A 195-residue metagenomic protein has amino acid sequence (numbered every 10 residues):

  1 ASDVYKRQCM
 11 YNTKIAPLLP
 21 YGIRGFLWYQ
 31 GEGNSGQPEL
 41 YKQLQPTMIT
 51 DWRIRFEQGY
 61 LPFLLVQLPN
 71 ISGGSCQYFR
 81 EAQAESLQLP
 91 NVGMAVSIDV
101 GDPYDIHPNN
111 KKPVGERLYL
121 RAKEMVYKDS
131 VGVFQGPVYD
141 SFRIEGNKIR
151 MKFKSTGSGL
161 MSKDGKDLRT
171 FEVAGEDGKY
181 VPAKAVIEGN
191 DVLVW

Functional and structural regions predicted by a protein language model:
A1-Y5: Short, small-residue-biased leader/transition segments that mark boundaries at the very start of proteins
R7-P17, Q43-R53, C76-A84: Alpha-helical scaffolding within the catalytic cores of extracellular/periplasmic polymer-degrading hydrolases
T13-G36: Oxyanion-hole/transition-state-stabilizing segment in secreted/luminal serine hydrolases and related acyltransferases
Y21-G25, Q58-L64, Q88-M94: Loop/turn elements at helix/coil->beta-strand transitions in domains of secreted/extracellular proteins
G36-P38, G101-K111: Active-site rim elements
L68-V100: Substrate-gating cap/lid alpha-helix
P113, L120, E124-D167, A185-I187: Surface beta-strand/loop "capping" patches
V173-L193: Solvent-exposed beta-strand/loop surfaces of large extracellular or lumenal domains
